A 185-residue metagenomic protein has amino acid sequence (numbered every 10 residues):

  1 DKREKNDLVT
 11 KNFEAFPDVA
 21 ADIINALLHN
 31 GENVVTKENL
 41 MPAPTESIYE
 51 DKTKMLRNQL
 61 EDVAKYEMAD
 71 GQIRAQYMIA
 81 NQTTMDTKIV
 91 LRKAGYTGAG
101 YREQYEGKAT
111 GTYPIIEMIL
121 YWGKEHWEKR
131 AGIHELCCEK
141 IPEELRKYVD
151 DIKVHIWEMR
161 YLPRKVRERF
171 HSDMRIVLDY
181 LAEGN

Functional and structural regions predicted by a protein language model:
D1-N185: Elongated, amphipathic alpha-helical interaction scaffolds
